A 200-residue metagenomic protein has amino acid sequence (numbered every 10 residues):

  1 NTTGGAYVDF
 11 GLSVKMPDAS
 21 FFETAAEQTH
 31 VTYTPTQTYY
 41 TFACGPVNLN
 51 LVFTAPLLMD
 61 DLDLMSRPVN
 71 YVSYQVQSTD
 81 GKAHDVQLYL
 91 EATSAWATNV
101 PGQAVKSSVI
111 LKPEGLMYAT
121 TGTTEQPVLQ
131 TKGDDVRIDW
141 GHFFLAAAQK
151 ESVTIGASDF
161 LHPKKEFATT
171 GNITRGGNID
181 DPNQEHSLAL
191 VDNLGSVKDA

Functional and structural regions predicted by a protein language model:
N1-A200: Ser/Thr/Asn(+Pro)-rich, low-complexity disordered segments
